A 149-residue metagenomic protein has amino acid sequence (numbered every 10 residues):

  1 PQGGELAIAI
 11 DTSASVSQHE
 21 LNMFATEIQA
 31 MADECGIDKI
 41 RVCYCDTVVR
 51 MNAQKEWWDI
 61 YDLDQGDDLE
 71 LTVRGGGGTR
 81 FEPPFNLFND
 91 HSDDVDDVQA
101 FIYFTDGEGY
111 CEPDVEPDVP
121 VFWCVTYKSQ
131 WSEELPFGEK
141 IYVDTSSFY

Functional and structural regions predicted by a protein language model:
P1-Y149: Acidic, low-complexity intrinsically disordered regions
